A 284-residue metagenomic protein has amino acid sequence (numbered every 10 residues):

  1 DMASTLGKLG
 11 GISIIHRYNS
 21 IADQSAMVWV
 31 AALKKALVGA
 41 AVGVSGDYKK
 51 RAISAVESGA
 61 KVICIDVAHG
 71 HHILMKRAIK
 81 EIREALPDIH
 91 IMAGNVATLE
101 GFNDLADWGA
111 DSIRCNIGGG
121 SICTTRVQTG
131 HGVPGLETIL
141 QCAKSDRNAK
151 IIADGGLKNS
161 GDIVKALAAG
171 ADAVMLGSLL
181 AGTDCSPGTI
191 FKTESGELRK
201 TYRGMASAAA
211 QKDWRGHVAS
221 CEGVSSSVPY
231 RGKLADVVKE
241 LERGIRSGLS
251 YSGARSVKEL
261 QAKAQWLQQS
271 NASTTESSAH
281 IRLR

Functional and structural regions predicted by a protein language model:
D1-K150, S178-T183: Active-site entrance/lid segments in N-terminal catalytic domains of soluble metabolic enzymes
A41, D107-D111, G130-A153, L157-R284: Alpha/beta catalytic cores of nucleotide-metabolism and tRNA/nucleoside-modifying enzymes
